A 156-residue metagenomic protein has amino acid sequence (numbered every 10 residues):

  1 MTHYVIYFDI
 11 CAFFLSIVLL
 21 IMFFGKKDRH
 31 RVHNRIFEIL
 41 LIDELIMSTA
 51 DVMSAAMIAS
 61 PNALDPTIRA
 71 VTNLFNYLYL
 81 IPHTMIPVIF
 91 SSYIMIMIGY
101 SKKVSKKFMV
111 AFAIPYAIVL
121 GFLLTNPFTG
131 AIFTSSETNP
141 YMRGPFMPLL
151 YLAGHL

Functional and structural regions predicted by a protein language model:
T2-F13, V119-L156: Extracellular-loop-to-transmembrane junctions of the mid-late helices
Y7-D28, V32-S92, M109-T129: Hydrophobic alpha-helical transmembrane segments of multi-pass membrane proteins
H30-R31, S105, G144: Helix N-cap and loop-to-helix transition residues
V88-S105: Class A GPCR helix-loop hinge within the 7TM core
